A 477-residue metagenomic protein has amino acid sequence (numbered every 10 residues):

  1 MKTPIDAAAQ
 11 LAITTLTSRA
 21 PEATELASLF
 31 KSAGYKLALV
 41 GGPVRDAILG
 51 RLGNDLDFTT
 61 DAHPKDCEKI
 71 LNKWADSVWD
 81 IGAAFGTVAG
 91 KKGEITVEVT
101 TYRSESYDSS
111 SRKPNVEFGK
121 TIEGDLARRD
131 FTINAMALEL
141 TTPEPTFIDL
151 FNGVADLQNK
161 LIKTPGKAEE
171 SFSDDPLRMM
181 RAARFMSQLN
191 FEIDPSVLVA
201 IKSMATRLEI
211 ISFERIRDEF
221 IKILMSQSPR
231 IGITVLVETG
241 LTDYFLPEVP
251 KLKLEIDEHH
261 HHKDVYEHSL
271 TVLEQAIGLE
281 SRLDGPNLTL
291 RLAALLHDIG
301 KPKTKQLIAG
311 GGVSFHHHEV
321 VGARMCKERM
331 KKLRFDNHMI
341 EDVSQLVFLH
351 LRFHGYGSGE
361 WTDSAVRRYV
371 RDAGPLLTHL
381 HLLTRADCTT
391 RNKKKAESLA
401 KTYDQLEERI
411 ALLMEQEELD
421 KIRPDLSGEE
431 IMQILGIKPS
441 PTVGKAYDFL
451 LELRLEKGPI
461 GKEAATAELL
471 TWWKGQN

Functional and structural regions predicted by a protein language model:
M1-N477: Catalytic cores of the polymerase beta-like nucleotidyltransferase superfamily and closely associated nucleotide
